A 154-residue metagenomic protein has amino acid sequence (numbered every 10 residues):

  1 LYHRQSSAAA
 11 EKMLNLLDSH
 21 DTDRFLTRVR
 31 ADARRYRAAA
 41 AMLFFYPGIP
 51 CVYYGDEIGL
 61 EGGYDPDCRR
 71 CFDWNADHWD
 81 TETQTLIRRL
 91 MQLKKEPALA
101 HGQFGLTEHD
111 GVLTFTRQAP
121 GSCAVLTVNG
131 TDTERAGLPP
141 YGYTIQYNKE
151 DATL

Functional and structural regions predicted by a protein language model:
L1-D65, L126-T133: Conserved alpha/beta catalytic core and glycan-binding cleft of carbohydrate-active enzymes
R30-A33, L138, L154: Short, polar loop/linker segments at the starts of domains and inter-domain junctions
R34-A38, T85, D110: Short, conserved clusters of charged catalytic residues that mark active-site and nucleotide-handling motifs
D56, W74-D77, P120, T133 (+1 more regions): Carbohydrate-binding surfaces of carbohydrate-active enzymes
R69: Flexible, surface-exposed loop/gating regions in the mature catalytic domains of secreted/periplasmic hydrolases
F72-E108: Aromatic- and carboxylate-lined catalytic core of secreted/periplasmic carbohydrate-active enzymes
D80, Q92, L106-G142: Carbohydrate-binding surface patches
P139-A152: Solvent-exposed beta-hairpin/edge-strand motifs
